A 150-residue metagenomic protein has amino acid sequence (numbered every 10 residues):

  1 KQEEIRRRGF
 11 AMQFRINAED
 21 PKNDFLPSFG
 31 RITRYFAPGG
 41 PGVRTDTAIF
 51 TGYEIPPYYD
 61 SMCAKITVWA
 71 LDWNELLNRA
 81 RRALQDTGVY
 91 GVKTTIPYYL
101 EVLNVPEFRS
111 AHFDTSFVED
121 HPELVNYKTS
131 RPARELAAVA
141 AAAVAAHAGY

Functional and structural regions predicted by a protein language model:
K1-Y150: Catalytic cores of soluble metabolic enzymes centered on carboxylation/carboxyl-transfer
